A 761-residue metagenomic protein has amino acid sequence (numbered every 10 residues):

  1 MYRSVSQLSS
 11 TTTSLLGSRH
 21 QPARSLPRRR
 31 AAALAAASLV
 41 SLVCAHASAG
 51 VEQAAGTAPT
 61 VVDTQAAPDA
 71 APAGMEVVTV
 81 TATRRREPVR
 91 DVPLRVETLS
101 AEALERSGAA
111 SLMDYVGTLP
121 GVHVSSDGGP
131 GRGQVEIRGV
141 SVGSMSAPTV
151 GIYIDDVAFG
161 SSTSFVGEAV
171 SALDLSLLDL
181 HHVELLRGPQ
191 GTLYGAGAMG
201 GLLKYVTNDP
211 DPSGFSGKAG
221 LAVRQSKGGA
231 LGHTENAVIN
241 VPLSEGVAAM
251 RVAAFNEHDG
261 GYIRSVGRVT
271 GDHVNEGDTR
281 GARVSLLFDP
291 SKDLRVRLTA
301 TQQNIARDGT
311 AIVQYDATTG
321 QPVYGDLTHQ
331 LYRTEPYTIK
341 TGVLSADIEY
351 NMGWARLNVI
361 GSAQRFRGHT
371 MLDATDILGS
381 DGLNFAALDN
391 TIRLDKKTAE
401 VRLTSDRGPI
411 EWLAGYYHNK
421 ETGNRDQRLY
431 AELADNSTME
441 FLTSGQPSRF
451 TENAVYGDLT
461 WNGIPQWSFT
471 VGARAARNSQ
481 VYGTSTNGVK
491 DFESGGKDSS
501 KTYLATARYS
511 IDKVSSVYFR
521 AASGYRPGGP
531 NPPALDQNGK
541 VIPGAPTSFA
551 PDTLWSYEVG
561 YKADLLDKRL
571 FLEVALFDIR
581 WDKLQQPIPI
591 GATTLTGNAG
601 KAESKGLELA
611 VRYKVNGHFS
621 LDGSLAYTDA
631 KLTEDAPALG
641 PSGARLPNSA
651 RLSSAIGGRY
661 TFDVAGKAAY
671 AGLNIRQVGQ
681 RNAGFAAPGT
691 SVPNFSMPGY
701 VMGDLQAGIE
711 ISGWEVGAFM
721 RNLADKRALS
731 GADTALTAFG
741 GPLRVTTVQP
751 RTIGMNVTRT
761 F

Functional and structural regions predicted by a protein language model:
M1-L119, N240, K292-V296, L344 (+2 more regions): N-terminal Sec signal peptide and the immediately downstream disordered periplasmic leader that contains the TonB box
Y2-S4, R676-A686, G708-F761: C-terminal beta-signal and adjacent terminal beta-strands/loops of Gram-negative outer-membrane beta-barrel proteins
T81, M113-V157, H181: Extracytoplasmic beta-strand/coil segments of soluble accessory domains associated with Gram-negative outer-membrane
L112-Y115, V135-E136, Y153-D155, V170-L173 (+2 more regions): N-terminal periplasmic accessory domains that precede and gate Gram-negative outer-membrane beta-barrel machines
V157-R187, A237, S548: Short acidic/polar hinge/loop motifs at secondary-structure boundaries that mediate gating or recognition
S213-F215, G220-L331, G368-L383, T391 (+2 more regions): Periplasmic-side early beta-strands and strand-to-turn transitions of outer-membrane beta-barrels
N236, S345-A374, S510, S516-A522 (+5 more regions): Membrane-embedded beta-barrel scaffold of Gram-negative outer-membrane proteins
E411-L413, N462-F469, N478, D578-R580 (+2 more regions): Gram-negative outer-membrane beta-barrel transporters
